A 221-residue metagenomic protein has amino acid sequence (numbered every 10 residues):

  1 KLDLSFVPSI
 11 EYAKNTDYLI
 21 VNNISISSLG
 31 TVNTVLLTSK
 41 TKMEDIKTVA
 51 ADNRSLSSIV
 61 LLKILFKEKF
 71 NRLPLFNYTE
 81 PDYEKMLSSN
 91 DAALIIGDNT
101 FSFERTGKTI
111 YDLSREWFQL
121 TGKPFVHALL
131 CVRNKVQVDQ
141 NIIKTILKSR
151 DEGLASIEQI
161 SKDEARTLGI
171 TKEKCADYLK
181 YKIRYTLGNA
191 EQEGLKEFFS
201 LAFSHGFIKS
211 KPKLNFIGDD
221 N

Functional and structural regions predicted by a protein language model:
K1-D45, N53-R54, S58: Short, glycine-/small- and polar/acidic-enriched structural segments that line small-molecule recognition paths
F6, Y78-E164: Pocket-lining segment of extracytoplasmic ligand-binding domains
V7, N23, N77-P81, I217-D219: Conserved beta-strand termini and adjacent loop/short-helix elements that scaffold enzyme active sites in alpha/beta
L19, P74-L75, T109: Conserved beta-strand segments of alpha/beta enzyme cores
V32-D91, E193, F199: Bilobed "Venus flytrap"/periplasmic-binding protein-like clamshell domains and structurally analogous long
L73-T79, G169-K180, K209-L214: Short, surface-exposed acidic
V138-L201, H205: Secondary-structure end/capping motifs
S204-N221: Long, low-complexity C-terminal extensions of enzymes
